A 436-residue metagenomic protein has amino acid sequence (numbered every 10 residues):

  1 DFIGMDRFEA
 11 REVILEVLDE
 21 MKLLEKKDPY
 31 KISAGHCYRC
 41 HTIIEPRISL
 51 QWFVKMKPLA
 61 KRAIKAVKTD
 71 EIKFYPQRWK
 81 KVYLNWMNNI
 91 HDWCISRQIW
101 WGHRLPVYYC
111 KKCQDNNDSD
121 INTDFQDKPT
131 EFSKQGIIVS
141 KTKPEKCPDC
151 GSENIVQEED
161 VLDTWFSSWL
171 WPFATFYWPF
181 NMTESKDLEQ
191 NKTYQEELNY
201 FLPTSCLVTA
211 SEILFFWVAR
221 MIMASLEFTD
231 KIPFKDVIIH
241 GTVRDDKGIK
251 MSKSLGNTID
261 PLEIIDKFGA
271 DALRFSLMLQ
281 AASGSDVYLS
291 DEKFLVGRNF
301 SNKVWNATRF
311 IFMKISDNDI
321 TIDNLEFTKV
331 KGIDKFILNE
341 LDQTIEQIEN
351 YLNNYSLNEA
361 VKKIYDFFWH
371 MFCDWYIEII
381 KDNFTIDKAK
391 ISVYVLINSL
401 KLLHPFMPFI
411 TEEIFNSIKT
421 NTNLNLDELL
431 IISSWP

Functional and structural regions predicted by a protein language model:
D1, I99-W101, V107-K111, K128-S285: Alpha-helical recognition segments enriched in aromatics with Gly/Pro capping that present substrate-recognition
D1-D115, I249, L255-S301, W305 (+1 more regions): Residue patterns forming the tRNA-binding/recognition surfaces of aminoacyl-tRNA synthetases and related DALR
K31-C40, P106-Q114, I238-V243, A281 (+5 more regions): A glycine-rich phosphate-binding loop feature that marks nucleotide/adenosyl-phosphate handling sites
R39-T42, K112-D118, T123, D149-E153: Short Cys/His-rich local motifs and their 1-3 flanking residues in nucleic-acid-associated proteins and small
I90, W165-W169, L214, M221-I222 (+7 more regions): Short alpha-helical scaffolding segments that buttress acidic/His motifs in well-ordered protein cores
I155, D245, M278, N318-E349 (+1 more regions): Acidic, turn-prone loop/beta-hairpin segments
W165, K231-G256, G297-I348, F367 (+2 more regions): Active-site acid/base region of carbohydrate-active enzymes
